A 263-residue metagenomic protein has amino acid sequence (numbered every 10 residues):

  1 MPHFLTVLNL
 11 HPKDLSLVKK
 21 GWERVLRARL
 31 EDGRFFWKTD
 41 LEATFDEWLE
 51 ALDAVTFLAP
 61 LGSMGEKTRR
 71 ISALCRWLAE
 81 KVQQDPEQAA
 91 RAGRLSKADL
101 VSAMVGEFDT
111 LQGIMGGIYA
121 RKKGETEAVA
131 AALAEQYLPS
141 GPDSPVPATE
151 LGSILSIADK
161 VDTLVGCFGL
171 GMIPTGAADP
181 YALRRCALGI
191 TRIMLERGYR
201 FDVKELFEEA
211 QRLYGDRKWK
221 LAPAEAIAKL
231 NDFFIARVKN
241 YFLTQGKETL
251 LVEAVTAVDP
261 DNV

Functional and structural regions predicted by a protein language model:
M1-V263: Amphipathic alpha-helical "coupling" segments that flank catalytic cores
